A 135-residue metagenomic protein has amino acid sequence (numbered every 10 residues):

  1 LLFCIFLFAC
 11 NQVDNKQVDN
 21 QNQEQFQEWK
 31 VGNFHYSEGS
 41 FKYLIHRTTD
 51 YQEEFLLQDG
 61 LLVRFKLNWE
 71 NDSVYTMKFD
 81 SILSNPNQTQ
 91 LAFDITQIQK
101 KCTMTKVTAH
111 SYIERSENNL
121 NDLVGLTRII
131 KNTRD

Functional and structural regions predicted by a protein language model:
L1-C4: Sec-dependent signal peptide recognition, specifically the positively charged N-region followed immediately by
L7-A9: C-terminal motif of bacterial Sec signal peptides marking the signal peptidase cleavage site
N11-D14: Bacterial signal peptide processing site
D19-S40: Tryptophan-anchored aromatic micro-motifs
Y43-V74: N-terminal glycine/threonine-rich, aromatic-flanked beta-hairpin/loop signature
E70-D72, N119-D135: Edge beta-strand at a domain terminus
F79-T105: An anionic, turn-rich surface loop/hairpin at beta-sheet edges that serves as a generic interaction/coordination patch
T103-T105, Y112-L126: Short, exposed beta-strand-loop hairpins at the edges of beta-sheets in extracellular/periplasmic proteins
